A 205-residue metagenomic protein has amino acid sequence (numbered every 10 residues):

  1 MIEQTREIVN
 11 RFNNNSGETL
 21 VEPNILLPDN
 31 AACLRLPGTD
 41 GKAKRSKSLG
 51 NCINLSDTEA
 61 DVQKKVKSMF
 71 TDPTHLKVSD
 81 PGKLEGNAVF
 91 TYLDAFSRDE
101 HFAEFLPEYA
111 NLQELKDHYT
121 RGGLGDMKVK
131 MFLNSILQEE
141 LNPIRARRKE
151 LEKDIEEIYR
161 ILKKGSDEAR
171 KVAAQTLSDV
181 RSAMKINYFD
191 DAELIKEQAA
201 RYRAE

Functional and structural regions predicted by a protein language model:
I2-E205: Conserved nucleotide- and phosphate/pyrophosphate-binding catalytic cores in adenylate/nucleotidyl-handling enzymes
